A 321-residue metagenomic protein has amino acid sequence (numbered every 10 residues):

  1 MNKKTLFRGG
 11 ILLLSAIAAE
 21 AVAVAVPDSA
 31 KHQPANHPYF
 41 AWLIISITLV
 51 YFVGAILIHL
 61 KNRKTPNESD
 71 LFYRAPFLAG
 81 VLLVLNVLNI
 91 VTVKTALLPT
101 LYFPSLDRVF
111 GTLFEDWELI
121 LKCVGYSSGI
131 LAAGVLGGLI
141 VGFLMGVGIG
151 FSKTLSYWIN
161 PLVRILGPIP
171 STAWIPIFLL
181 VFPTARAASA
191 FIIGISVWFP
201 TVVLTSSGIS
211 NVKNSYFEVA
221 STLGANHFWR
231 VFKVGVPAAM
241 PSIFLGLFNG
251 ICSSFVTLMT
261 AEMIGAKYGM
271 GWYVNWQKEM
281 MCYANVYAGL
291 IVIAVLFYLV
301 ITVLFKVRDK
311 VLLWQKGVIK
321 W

Functional and structural regions predicted by a protein language model:
M1-A75, A79: Transmembrane alpha-helices
D28-A41, P66, D70, V93-G137: Periplasmic/extracellular loop-to-transmembrane helix junction in inner-membrane transport proteins
A55-I58, S210, L245, Y287-W321: C-terminal transmembrane helix and the adjacent membrane-cytosol boundary/short C-terminal tail of inner/organellar
H59-R63, A133-V163: Transmembrane-helix boundary motif in ABC transporter permease subunits
K122-L131, L180-T201, F244, N285-G289: Loop-to-helix entry region at the N-terminal start of transmembrane alpha-helices in multi-pass membrane transporters
W158, T201-L247, M270, V274: Short cytoplasmic-facing helical segments at TM-TM junctions of multi-pass membrane proteins
V163-V197, S207-G208: Generic hydrophobic transmembrane alpha-helix motif, especially the helices
F191-I195, F228-A261, A288, L304: Transmembrane alpha-helices
